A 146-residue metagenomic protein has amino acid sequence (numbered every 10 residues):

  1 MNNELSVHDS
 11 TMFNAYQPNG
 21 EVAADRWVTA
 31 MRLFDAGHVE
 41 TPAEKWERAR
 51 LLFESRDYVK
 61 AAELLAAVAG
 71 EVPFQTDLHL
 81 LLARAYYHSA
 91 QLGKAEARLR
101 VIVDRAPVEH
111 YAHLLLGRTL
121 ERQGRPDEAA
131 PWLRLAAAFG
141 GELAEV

Functional and structural regions predicted by a protein language model:
M1-T41: Long, contiguous interaction/recruitment modules in multidomain scaffold/adaptor proteins
H110, L114, R118-A144: TPR/TPR-like (Sel1-like) alpha-helical repeat modules
